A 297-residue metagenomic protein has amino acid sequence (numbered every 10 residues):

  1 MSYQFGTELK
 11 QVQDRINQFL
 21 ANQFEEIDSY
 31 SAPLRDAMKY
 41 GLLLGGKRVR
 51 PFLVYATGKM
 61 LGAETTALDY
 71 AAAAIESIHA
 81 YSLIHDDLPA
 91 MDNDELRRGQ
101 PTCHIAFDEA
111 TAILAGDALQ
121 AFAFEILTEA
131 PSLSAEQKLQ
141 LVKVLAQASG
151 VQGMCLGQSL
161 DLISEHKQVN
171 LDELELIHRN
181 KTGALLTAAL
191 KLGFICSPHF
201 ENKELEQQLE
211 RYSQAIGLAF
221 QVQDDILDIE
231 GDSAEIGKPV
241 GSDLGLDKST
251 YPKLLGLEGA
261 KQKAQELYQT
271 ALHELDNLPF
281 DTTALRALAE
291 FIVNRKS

Functional and structural regions predicted by a protein language model:
M1-F24: N-terminal amphipathic/basic leader segments beginning at the initiator methionine
R15, F24, D28-L275, T283-V293: Mg2+-dependent prenyl diphosphate-binding active-site environment of isoprenoid biosynthetic enzymes
F280, N294-S297: Generic C-terminal helix-cap and adjacent flexible tail
